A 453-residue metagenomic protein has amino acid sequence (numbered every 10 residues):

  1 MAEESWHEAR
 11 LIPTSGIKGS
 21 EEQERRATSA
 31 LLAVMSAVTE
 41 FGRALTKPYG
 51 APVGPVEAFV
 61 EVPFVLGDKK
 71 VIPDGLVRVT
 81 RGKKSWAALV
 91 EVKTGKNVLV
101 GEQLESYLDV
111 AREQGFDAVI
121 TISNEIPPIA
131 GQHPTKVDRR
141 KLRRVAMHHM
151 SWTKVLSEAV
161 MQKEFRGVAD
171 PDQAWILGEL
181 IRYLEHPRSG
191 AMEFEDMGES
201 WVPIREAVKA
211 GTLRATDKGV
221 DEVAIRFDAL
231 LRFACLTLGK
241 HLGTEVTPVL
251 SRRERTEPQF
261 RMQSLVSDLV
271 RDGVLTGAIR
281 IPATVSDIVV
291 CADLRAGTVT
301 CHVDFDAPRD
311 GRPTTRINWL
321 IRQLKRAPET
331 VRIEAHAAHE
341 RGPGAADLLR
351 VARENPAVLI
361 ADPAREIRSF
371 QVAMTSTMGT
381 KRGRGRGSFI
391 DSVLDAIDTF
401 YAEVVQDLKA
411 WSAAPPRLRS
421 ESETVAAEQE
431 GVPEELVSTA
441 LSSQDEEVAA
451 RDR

Functional and structural regions predicted by a protein language model:
M1-R453: Charged, terminal alpha-helix-loop-beta segments that serve as non-catalytic nucleic-acid engagement and/or assembly
